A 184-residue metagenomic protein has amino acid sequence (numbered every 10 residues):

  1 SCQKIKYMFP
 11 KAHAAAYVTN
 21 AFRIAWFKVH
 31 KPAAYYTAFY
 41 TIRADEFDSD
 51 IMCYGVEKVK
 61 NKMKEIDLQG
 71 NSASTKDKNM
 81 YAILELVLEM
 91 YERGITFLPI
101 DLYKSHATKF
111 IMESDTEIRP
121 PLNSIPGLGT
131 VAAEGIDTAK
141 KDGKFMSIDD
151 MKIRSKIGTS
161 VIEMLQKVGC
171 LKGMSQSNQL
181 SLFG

Functional and structural regions predicted by a protein language model:
S1-G184: Noncatalytic, beta-rich nucleic-acid-contacting surfaces in large DNA/RNA-processing enzymes
